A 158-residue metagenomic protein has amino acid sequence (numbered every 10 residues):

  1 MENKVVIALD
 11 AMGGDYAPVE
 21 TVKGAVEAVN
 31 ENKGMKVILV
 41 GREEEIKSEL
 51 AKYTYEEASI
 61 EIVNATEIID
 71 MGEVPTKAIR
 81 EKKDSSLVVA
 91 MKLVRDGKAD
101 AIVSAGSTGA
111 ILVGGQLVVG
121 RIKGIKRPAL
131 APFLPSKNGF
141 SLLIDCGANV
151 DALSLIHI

Functional and structural regions predicted by a protein language model:
M1-A105, A110-Q116: Contiguous, glycine/small-aliphatic-enriched amphipathic segments in soluble metabolic enzymes
A11, C146-A148: Short, histidine-centered active-site or binding-site loop motifs used for metal coordination, general acid-base
Y16, D151-S154: A generic structural signal for short coil/turn motifs at secondary-structure boundaries
I68-D70, A148-D151: A short, flexible beta-alpha/helix-coil linker loop
V113-C146: Short, acidic/small-residue loops that bind anionic groups at enzyme active sites
I156-I158: Conserved small/polar residues in nucleotide/adenosyl-binding loops
